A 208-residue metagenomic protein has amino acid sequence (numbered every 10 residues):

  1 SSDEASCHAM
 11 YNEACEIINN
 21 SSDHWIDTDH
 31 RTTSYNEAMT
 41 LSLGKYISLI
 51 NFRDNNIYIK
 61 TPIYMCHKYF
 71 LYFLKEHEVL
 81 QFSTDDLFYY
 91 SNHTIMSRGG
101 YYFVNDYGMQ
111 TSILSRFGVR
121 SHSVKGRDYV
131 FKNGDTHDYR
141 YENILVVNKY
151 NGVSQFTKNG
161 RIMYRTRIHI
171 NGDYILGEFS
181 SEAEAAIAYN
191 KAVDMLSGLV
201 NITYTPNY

Functional and structural regions predicted by a protein language model:
S1-Y208: Boundary-flanking segments of nucleic-acid-binding domains in nuclear regulatory proteins
